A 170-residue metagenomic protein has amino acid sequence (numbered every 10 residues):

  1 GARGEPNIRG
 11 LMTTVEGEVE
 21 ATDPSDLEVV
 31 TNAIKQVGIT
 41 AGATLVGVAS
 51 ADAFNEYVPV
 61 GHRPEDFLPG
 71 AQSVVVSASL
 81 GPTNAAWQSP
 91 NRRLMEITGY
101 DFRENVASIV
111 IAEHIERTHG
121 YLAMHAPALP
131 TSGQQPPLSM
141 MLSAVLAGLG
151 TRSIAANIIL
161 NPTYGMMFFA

Functional and structural regions predicted by a protein language model:
G1-P6, F168-A170: Short intrinsically disordered, low-complexity coil segments enriched in acidic
R3-F102: Non-catalytic, usually N-terminal nucleic-acid engagement modules in DNA/RNA processing proteins
Y57, A86, R92-A170: Catalytic cores of enzyme domains
